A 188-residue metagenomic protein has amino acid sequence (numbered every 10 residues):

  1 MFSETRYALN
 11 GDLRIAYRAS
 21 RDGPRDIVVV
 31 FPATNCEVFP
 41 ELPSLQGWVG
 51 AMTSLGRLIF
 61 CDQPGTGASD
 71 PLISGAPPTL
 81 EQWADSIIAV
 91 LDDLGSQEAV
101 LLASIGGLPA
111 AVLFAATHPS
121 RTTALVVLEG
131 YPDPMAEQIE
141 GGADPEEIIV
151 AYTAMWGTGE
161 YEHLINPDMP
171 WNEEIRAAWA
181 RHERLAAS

Functional and structural regions predicted by a protein language model:
M1-R6: A domain-start/cap signature at the N-terminus of enzymes
Y7-D70: Conserved HGGG/HGGXW glycine-rich cap/lid loop of the alpha/beta-hydrolase fold
A33-T34, G65, I73, I105-L108 (+1 more regions): Flexible, active-site-proximal loop/turn residues at the rims of small-molecule/cofactor binding pockets and catalytic
E41, P71-I73, A136-G141: Short aromatic-enriched loop/helix-cap "lid" or pocket-rim segments at secondary-structure transitions that line
D70-A84: Catalytic nucleophile-loop/oxyanion-hole region of alpha/beta-hydrolase and closely related hydrolase-like folds
E81-A99: Conserved acidic catalytic loop of the alpha/beta-hydrolase fold
Q97-A136: Conserved hydrolase catalytic core segment
L128-S188: Helix-rich cap/lid subdomain of alpha/beta-hydrolase
